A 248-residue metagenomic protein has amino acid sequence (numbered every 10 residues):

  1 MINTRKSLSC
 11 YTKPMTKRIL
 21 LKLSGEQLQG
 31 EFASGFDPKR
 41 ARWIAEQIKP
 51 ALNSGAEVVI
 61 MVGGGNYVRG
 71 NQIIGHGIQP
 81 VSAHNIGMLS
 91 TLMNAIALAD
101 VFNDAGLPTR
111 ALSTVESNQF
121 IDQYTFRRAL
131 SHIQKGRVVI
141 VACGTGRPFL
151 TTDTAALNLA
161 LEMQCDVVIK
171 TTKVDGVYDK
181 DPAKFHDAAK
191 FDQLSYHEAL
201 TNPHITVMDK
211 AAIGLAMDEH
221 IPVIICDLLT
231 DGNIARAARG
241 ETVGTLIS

Functional and structural regions predicted by a protein language model:
M1-P14: N-terminal amphipathic/basic-hydrophobic helices that include classical n-h-c signal peptides and signal-anchor
Y11-S248: C-terminal catalytic "cap/lid" subdomain
